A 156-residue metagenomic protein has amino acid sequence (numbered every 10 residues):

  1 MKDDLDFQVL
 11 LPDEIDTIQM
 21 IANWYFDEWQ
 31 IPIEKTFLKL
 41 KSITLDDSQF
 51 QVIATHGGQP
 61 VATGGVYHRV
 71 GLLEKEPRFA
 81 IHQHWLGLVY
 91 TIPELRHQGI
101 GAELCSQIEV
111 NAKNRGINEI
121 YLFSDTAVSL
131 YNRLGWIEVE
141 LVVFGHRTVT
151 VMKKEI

Functional and structural regions predicted by a protein language model:
M1-D16, I156: Conserved N-terminal entry element of GNAT/NAT acetyltransferase domains
F26-G57: Active-site rim helix/loop that mediates acceptor-substrate recognition in acyltransferases
Q49, R147-V151: Short hydrophobic/aromatic beta-strand or adjacent loop that forms the aromatic wall/cage of a ligand/substrate-binding
I53, Q59-K75, W85-Y90: Conserved beta-strand in the GNAT
R69-L86, R96, R115, G145: A conserved beta-turn-beta hairpin within the catalytic core of GNAT-like acetyltransferases that forms part
L88-T91, H97-V110, R133: Conserved acetyl-CoA-binding loop-helix of GNAT-fold acetyltransferases
V89, I120-L122: Conserved hydrophobic beta-strand within the GNAT/NAT acetyltransferase core sheet that lines the active-site cleft
N114, N118, D125-T148: Conserved active-site alpha-helix within GNAT-family acetyltransferase domains
